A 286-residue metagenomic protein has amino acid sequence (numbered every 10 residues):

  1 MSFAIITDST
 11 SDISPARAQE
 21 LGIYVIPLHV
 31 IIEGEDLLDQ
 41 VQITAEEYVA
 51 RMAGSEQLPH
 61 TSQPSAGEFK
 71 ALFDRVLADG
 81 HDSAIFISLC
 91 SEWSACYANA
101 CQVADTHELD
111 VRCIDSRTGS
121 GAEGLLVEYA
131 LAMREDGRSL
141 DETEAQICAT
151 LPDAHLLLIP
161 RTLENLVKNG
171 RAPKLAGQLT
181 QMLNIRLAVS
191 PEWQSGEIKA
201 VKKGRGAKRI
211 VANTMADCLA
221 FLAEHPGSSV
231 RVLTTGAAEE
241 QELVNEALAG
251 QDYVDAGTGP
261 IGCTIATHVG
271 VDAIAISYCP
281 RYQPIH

Functional and structural regions predicted by a protein language model:
A4-Q63: N-terminal glycine-rich anion-binding loop in soluble enzyme alpha/beta folds
T10-Y24, L28-H29, S83, E92 (+2 more regions): Mixed-charge interfacial surface used for oligomerization/domain docking and macromolecular partner engagement
L38, S116-G119: A short, ordered amphipathic alpha-helix with a cationic face
A45-Y48, F69, V127: A general structural signal for well-ordered alpha-helical segments in protein cores
V49-S65, Q194-R209: Acidic/glycine-enriched edge-of-secondary-structure segments
S55-Q57, Q63-S91, A98-N99, E144 (+1 more regions): Glycine-rich phosphate- or other oxyanion-binding loops that anchor nucleotides, phosphorylated ligands
